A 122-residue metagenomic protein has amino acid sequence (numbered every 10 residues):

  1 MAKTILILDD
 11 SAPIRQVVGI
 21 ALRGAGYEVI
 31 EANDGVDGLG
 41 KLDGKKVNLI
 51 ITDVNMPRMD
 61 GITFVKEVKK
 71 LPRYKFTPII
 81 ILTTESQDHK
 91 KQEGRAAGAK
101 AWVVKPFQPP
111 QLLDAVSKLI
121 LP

Functional and structural regions predicted by a protein language model:
Q16-G24: Charged docking surfaces used in two-component/phosphorelay signaling
G26-N33, K41: Short hydrophobic/Thr-rich beta-strand motif most characteristic of the beta2 strand and flanking loop of CheY-like
K46-I51: Active-site beta3 strand of CheY-like receiver
D53, T83: Active-site residues of response regulator receiver
M56: Receiver (REC) domain active-site loop signature in two-component systems and cognate sites in sensor histidine kinases
E67, K105: A Lys-centered signature of the CheY-like receiver
F107-S117: C-terminal output helix
